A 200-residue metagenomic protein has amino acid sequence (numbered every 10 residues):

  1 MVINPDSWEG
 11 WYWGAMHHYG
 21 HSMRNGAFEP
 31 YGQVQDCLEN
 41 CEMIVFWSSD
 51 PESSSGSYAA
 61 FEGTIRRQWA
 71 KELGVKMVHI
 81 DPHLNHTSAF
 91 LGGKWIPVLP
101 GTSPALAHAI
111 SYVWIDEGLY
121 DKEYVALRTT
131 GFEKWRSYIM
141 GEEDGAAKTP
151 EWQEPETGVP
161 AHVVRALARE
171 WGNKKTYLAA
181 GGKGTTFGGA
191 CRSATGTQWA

Functional and structural regions predicted by a protein language model:
M1, L167, W171-A200: A glycine-rich, hydrophobic/aromatic-adjacent loop/helix-cap motif
M1-N40: Anionic-ligand anchoring segments at beta-strand to alpha-helix junctions in alpha/beta enzyme folds, i.e., glycine
G10-W11, E52-S55, N85-S88, P104 (+3 more regions): Flexible loop/turn segments at secondary-structure boundaries
M16, S55-A59, S88-G93, A107-S111 (+1 more regions): Short acidic, glycine/serine/threonine-rich loops at helix termini
D50-T64: Glycine/threonine-rich flexible loop motifs
F61-G74: Catalytic-core regions built around general acid/base machinery
K71-V78, H83-K174: Long, well-ordered, tryptophan-enriched scaffold segments
